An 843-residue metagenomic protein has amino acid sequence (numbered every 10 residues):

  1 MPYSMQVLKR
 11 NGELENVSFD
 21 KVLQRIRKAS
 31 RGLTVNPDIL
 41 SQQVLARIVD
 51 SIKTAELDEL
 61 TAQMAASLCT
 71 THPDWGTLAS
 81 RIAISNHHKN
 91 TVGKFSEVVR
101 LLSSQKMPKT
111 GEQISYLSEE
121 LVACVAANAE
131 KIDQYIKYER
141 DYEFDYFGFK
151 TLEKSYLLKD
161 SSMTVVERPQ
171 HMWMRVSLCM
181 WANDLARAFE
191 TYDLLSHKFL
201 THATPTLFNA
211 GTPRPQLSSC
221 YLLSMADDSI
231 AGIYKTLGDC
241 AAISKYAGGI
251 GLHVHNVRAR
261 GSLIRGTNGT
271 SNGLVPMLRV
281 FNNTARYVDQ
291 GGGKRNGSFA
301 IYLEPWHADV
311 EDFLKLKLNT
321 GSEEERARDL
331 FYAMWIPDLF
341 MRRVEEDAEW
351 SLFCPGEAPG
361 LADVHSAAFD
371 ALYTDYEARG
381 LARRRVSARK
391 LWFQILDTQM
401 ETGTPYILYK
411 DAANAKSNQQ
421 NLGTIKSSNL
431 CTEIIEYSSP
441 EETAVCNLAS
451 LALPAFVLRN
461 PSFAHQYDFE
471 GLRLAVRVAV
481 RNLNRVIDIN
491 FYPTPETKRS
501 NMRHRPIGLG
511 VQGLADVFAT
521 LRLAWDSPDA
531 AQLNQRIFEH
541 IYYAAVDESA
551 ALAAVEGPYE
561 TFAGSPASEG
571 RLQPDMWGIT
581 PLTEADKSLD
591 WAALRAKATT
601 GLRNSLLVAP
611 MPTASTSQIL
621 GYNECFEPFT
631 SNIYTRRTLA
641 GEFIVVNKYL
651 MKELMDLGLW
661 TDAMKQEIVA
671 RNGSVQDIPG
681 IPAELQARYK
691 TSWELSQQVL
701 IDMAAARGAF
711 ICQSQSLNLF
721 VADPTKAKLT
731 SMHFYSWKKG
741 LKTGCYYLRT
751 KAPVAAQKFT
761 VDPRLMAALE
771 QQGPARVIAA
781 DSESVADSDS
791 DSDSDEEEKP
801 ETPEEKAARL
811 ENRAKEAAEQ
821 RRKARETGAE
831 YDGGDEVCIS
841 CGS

Functional and structural regions predicted by a protein language model:
D20-A29, Y234-A241, R258, G269-N282 (+7 more regions): Extended active-site and interfacial segments that coordinate phosphate-rich ligands in large catalytic machineries
P37-M174, L178, T191-Y192: Core nucleic-acid recognition elements
I52, S67, E143-K159, L195-A210 (+5 more regions): Core structural elements
N86-E139, S218-L458, S462-F469, Y492-E496 (+4 more regions): Active-site cavity-forming subdomains of large catalytic enzyme subunits
L121, V125-K137, D141-G148, I435-Y437 (+8 more regions): Catalytic alpha/beta core of large soluble enzyme barrels
Y135-S155, N183-P213, A241, Y689-A706: Conserved oxyanion/phosphate-binding beta-strand-loop segments in alpha/beta enzyme cores
T212, A475-K498, M502, P506 (+5 more regions): Internal maturation/activation junctions in enzymes
A829-S843: Short acidic, low-complexity intrinsically disordered linear motifs used for protein-protein interactions
